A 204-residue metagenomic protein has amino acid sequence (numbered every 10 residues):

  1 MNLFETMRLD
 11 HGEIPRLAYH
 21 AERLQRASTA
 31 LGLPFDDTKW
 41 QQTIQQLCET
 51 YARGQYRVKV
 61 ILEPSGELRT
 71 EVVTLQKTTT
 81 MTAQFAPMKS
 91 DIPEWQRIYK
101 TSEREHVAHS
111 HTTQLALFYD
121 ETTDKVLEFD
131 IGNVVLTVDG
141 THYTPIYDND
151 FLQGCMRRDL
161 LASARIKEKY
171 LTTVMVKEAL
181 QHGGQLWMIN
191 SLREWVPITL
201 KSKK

Functional and structural regions predicted by a protein language model:
M1-R57, I61-K204: Helix-start/capping segments and mature chain N-termini
